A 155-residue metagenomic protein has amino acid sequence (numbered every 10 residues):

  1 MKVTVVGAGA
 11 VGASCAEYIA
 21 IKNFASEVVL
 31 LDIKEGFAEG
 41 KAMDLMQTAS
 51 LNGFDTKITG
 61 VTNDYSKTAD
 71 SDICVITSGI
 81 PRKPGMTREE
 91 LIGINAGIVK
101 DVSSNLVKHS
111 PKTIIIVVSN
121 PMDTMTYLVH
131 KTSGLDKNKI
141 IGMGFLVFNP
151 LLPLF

Functional and structural regions predicted by a protein language model:
M1-V3: Extreme N-terminal starter segment of soluble prokaryotic enzymes
A8-G9: Glycine-rich Rossmann-fold phosphate-binding loop(s) that bind the pyrophosphate of adenine dinucleotide cofactors
G12-A13: N-terminal Rossmann-fold NAD(P) dinucleotide-binding loop
I21-E27, G134-K137: Conserved S-adenosyl-L-methionine
I33-D70: Conserved N-terminal Rossmann-fold NAD(P) cofactor-binding segment
S66-I115, M125-L128: Rossmann-fold NAD(P) dinucleotide-binding segment
S78, I114-F155: Rossmann-fold dinucleotide-binding core
